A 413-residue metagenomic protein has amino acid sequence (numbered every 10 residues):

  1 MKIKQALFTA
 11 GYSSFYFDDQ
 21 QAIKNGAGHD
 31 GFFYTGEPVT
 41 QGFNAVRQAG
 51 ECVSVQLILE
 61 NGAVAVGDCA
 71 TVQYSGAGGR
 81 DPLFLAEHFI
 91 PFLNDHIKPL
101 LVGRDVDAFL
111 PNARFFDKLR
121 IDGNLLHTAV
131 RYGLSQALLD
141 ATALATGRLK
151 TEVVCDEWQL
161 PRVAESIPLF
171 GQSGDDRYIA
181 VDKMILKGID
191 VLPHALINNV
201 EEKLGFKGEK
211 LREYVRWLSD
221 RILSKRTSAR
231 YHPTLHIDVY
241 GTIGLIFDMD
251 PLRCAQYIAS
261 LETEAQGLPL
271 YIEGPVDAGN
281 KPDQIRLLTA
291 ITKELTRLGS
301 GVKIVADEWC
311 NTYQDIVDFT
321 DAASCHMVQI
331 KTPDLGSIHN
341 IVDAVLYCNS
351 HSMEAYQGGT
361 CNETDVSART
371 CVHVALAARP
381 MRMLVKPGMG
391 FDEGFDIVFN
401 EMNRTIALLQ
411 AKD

Functional and structural regions predicted by a protein language model:
M1-Q5, M389-D413: N-terminal charge/polar-biased segments
M1-Q56: Short, Gly/Pro- and small/polar-rich lid/capping loops
E51-N61, A65-T71, A180-P193, Q256-Y257 (+1 more regions): Short beta-strand elements
I58, V64-T146: Metal- or metallocofactor-binding catalytic centers and their adjacent structured scaffolds across diverse enzyme
D95-R104, Y356-E363, R379-E393, L409-D413: Short, basic, helix/turn surface patches
R120-T296, G301, D307-E308: Active-site-facing alpha/beta catalytic cores
R148, M353, P380: Short glycine/serine/threonine/alanine-rich loop segments
S224-V374, L384-M402: Catalytic core of soluble alpha/beta enzymes
